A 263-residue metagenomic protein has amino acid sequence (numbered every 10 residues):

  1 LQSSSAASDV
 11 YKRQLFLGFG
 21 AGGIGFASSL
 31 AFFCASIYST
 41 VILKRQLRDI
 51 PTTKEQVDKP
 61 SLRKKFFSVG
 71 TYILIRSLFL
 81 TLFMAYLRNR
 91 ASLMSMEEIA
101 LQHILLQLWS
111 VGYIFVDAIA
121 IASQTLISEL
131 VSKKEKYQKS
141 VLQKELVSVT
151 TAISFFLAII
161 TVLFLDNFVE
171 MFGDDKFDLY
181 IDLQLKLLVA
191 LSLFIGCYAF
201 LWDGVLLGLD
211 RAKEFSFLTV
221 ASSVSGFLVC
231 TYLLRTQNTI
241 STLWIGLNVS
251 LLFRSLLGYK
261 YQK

Functional and structural regions predicted by a protein language model:
L1, L108-S110, K176-W202, L228: Alpha-helical transmembrane segments of multi-pass membrane proteins
L1-Y11: Single conserved hydrophobic/aromatic residue that forms the stacking wall/gate of nucleotide- or nucleobase-binding
L15-F19, L78-V111, E129-L130, V169-D175: Helix-terminus/linker motif at the lipid-water interface of multi-pass membrane proteins
A21-G22, F26, S61-V69, A91-S110 (+2 more regions): Interfacial/gating helices of multi-pass transporter permease domains
I24-S36, A221-V224, I240-G258: Small-residue-rich transmembrane alpha-helices that serve as helix-helix interface/gating elements in multipass
G25-S28, S39-T81, K263: Interhelical loop/hinge segments that connect adjacent transmembrane helices in multipass membrane
Q102-L163, C197-D210, E214-F215: Small-residue-rich hydrophobic transmembrane alpha-helices
F156-D178: Short membrane-interface helical motifs at transmembrane helix boundaries in multi-pass membrane transporters
